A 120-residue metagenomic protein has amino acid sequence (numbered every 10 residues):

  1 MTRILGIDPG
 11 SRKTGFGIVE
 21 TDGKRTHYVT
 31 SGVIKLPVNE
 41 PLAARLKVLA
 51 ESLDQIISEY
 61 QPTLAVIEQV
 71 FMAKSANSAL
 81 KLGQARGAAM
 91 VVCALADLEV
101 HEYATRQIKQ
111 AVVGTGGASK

Functional and structural regions predicted by a protein language model:
M1-K120: Phosphate- and other anionic-substrate recognition elements at nucleic-acid/protein interfaces
